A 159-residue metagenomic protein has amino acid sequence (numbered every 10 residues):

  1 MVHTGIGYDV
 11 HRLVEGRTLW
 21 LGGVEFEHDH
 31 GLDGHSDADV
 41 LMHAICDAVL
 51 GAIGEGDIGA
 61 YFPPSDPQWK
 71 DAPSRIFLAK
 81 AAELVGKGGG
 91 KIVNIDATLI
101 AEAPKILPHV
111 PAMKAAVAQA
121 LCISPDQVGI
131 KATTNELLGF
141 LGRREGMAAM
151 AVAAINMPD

Functional and structural regions predicted by a protein language model:
M1-M113, A120-L121: RNase III-family endoribonuclease catalytic core
G5-G7, E136-G139: Glycine-rich, charged/polar anion/phosphate-binding loops that engage phosphate groups from diverse ligands
T18-W20, A116, R144-M150: A glycine- and small-aliphatic-rich helix-loop capping segment at beta-alpha/alpha-beta transitions that lines
L107-P108, L137-L141: Short active-site-adjacent structural elements
S124-Q127: Short acidic capping loops at alpha-helix termini that bridge into adjacent secondary structure
I130-T134: Pyridoxal 5′-phosphate
L141-D159: C-terminal edge-of-domain segments
